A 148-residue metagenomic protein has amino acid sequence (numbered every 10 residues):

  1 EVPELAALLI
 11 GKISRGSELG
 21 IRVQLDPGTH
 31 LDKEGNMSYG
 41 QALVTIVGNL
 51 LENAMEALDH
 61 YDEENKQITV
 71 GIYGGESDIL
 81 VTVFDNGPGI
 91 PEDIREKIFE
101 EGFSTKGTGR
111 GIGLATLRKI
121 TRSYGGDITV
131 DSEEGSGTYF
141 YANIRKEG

Functional and structural regions predicted by a protein language model:
L25-I46: Conserved short strand/loop->alpha-helix "switch" segment adjacent to the catalytic nucleotide/phosphoryl-transfer site
G40-D62: Conserved ATP-binding N-box helix of the HATPase_c
N65-S77: Short beta-strand/loop element within the Bergerat-fold HATPase_c
D85: Acidic ATP/Mg2+-coordinating residue in the GHKL
I90-G102: Short conserved segment of the HATPase_c
T108-L117: Glycine-rich phosphate-binding loop
I120-T121: Detector for a conserved hydrophobic position within an alpha-helical segment of the HATPase_c
